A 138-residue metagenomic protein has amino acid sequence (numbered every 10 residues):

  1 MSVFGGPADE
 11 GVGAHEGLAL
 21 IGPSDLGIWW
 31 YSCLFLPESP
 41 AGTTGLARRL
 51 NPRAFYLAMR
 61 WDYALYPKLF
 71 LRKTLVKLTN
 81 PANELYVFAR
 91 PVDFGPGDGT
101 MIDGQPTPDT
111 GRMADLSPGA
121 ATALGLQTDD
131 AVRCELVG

Functional and structural regions predicted by a protein language model:
M1-G138: Secreted/periplasmic proteins
